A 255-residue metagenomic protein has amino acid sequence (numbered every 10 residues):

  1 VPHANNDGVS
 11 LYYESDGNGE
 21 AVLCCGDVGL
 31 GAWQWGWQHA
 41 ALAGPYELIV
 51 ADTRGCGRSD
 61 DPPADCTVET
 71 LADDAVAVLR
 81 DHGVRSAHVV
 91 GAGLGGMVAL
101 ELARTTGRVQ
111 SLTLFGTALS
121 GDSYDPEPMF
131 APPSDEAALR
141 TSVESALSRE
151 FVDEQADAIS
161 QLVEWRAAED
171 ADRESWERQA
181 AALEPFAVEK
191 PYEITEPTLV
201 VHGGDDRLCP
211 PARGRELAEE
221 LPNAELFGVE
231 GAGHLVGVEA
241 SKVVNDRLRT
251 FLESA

Functional and structural regions predicted by a protein language model:
N5-A64: Conserved HGGG/HGGXW glycine-rich cap/lid loop of the alpha/beta-hydrolase fold
I49-V90: Active-site loop/oxyanion-hole signature of alpha/beta-hydrolase fold enzymes
G91, G95, A99: Gly/Ala-rich beta-loop-alpha elbow adjacent to hydrolase catalytic centers
L100-R140: Flexible "cap/lid" loop of the alpha/beta hydrolase fold
L139-K190: Conserved alpha/beta-hydrolase catalytic His-Asp/Glu region
I194, V200-H202, D206: Short beta-strand/loop motif that positions the catalytic acidic residue of the alpha/beta-hydrolase fold
G204-C209, H234-L235: Acidic catalytic loop of the alpha/beta-hydrolase fold
P222-A255: Catalytic active-site module of serine/aspartate enzymes centered on a nucleophile-bearing elbow/loop
